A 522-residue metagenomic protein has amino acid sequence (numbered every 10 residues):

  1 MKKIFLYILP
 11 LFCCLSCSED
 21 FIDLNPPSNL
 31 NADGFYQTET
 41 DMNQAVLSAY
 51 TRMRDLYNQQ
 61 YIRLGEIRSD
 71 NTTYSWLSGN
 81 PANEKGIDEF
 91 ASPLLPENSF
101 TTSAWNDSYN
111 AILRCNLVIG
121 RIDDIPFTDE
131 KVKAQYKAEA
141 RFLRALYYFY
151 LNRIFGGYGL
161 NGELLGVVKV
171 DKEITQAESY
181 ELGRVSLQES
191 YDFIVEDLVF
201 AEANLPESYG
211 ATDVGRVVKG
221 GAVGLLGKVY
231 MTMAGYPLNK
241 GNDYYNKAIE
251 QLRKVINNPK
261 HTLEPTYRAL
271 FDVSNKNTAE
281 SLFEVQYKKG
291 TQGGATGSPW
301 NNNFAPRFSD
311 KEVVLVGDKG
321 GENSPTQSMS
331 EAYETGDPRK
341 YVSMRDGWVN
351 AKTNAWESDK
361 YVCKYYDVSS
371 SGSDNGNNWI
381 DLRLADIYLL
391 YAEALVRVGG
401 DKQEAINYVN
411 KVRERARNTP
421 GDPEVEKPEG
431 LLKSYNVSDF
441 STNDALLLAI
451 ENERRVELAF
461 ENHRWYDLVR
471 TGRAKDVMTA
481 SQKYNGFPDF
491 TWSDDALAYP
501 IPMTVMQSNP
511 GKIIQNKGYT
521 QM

Functional and structural regions predicted by a protein language model:
M1-P27: Bacterial Sec-dependent N-terminal signal peptides
S18-G86, D107, I119, G156-V167 (+4 more regions): An aromatic- and glycine-enriched ligand-binding surface/loop that stacks and positions planar moieties
N43, T51, D55-L56, P81-G156 (+7 more regions): Conserved, well-structured interaction surfaces
S328-L384: Flexible, polar/acidic helix-loop-strand segments at domain edges
